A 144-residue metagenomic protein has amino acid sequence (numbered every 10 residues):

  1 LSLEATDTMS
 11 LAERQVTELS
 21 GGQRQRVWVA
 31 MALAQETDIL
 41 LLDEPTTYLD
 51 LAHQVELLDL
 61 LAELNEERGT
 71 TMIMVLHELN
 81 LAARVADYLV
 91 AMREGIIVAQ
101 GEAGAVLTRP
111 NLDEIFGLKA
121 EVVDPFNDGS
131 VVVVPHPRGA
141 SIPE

Functional and structural regions predicted by a protein language model:
L1-L11: Conserved ABC ATPase "signature" region
Q15-L19: Conserved ABC ATPase signature
E36: Conserved catalytic motifs of ABC-family nucleotide-binding domains
L40-E44: Catalytic Walker B motif of ABC-type/P-loop ATPase nucleotide-binding domains
V55-R68: Helical segment within the ABC ATPase nucleotide-binding domain
R109, I115-E144: ABC ATPase nucleotide-binding domains
